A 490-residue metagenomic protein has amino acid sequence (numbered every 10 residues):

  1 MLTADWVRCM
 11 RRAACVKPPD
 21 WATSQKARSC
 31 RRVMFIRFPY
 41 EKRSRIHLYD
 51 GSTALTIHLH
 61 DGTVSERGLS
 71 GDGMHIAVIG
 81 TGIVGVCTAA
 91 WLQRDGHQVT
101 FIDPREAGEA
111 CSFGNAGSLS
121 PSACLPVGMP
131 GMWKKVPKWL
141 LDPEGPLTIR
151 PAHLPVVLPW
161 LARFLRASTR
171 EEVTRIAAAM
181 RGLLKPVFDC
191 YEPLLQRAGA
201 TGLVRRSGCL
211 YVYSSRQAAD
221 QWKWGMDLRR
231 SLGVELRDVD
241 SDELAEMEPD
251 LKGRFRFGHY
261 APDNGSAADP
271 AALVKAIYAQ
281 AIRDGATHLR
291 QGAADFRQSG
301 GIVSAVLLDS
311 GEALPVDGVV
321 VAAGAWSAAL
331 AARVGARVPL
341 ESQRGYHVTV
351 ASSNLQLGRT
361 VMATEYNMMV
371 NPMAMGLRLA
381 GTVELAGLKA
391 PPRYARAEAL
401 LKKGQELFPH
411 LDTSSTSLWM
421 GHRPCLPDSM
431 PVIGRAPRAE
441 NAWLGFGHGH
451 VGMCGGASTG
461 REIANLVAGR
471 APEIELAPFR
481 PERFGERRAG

Functional and structural regions predicted by a protein language model:
V7-C9: Hydrophobic helix segments
H75-T100: N-terminal Rossmann-like FAD-binding beta1-loop-alpha1 element of flavoenzymes
R94-F113: Glycine-rich FAD pyrophosphate-binding loop
G117-S118, A123-A167, D295-V303, A313-E440: Active-site substrate-recognition segment that forms the wall of the catalytic cavity or substrate channel
L158-A279: Rossmann-like flavin
S241-E243, M247, L289-I302: A conserved short coil-to-beta-strand element within the FAD-binding core of flavoproteins
P270, E365, E406-G490: C-terminal catalytic lobe of FAD-dependent flavoproteins
